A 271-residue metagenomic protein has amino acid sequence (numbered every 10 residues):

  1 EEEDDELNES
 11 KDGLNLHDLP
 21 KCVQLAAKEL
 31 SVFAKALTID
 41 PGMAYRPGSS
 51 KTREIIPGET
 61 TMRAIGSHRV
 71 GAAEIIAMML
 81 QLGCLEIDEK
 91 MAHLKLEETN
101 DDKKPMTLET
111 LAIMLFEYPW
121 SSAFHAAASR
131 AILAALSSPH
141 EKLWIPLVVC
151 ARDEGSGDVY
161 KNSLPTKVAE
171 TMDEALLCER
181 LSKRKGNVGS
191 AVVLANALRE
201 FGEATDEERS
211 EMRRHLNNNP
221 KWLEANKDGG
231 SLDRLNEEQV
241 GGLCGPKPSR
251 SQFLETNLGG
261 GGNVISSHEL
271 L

Functional and structural regions predicted by a protein language model:
E2-L271: Eukaryotic scaffolding regions of large macromolecular assemblies
